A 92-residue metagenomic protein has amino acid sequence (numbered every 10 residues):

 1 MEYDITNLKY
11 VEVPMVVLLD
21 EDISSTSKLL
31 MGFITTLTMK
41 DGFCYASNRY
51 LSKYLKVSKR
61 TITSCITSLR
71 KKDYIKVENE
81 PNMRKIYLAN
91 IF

Functional and structural regions predicted by a protein language model:
M1-T61, R70-Y74, N82-R84: Short recognition helix of helix-turn-helix/winged-helix DNA-binding domains
C65, A89: Residues in the recognition helix of alpha-helical DNA-binding motifs
V77: Short beta-strand "wing" residues that participate in macromolecule-binding interfaces
